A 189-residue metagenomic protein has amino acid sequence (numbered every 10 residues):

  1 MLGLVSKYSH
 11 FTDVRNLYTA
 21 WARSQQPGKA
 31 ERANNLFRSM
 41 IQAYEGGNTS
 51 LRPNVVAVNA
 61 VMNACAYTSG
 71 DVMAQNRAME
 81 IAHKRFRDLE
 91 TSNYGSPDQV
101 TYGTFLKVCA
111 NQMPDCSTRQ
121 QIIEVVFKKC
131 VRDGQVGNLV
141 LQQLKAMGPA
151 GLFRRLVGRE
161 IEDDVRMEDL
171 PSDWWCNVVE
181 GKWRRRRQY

Functional and structural regions predicted by a protein language model:
M1-Y8, W21, A33-G47, M79-N93 (+4 more regions): Hydrophobic packing position at a conserved site in alpha-helical tandem repeat units
K7-F11, Q26-K29, S50-N54, A74-A78 (+2 more regions): Helix-start/N-cap signature of alpha-helical segments
H10-R15, T19, A33, S50 (+6 more regions): Pentatricopeptide repeat
T19-R32, A66-M79, A110-I122, G158: Short coil/turn connectors between adjacent alpha-helices in alpha-solenoid helical repeat scaffolds
G95-F153: Extended alpha-helical scaffolding segments
G134-Y189: Eukaryotic acidic, Ser/Thr-rich intrinsically disordered low-complexity regions
